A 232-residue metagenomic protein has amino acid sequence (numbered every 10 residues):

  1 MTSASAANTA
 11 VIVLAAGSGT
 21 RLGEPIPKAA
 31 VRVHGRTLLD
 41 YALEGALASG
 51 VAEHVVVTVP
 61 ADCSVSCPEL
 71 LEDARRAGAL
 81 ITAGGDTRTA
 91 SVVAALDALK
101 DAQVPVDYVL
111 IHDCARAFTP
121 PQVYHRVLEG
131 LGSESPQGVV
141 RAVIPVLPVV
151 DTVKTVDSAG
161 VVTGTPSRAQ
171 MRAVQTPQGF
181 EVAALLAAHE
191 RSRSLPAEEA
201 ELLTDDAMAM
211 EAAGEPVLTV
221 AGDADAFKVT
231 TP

Functional and structural regions predicted by a protein language model:
T2-D62: N-terminal glycine-rich phosphate-binding loop and ensuing alpha1 helix
S5-A6, L99-D107, E134-G138: Glycine-rich phosphate-binding loop signature in dinucleotide/nucleotide-binding domains
V11-V13, V56-V57, I111, I144-P145 (+1 more regions): Structural beta-sheet core signal
V13, L39, A95, H112-D113 (+3 more regions): Residue-level signal for inorganic ion chemistry
R32, F118, G179, K228-V229: Short aromatic/basic micro-patch
D62-P68: Short, charged/polar "capping" segments at the starts of alpha-helices and the immediately preceding loops
L71-Y108: Short phosphate-binding loop-to-helix
T119-V220: Conserved core of the sugar-phosphate nucleotidyltransferase
